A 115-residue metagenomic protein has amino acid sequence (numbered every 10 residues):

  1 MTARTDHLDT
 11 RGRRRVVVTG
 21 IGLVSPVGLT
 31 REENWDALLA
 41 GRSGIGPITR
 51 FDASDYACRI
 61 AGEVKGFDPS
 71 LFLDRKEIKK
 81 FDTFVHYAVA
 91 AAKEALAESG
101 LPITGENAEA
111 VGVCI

Functional and structural regions predicted by a protein language model:
M1-I115: Conserved "HGTGT" condensation-loop signature of ketosynthase/thiolase-family condensing enzymes that catalyze
